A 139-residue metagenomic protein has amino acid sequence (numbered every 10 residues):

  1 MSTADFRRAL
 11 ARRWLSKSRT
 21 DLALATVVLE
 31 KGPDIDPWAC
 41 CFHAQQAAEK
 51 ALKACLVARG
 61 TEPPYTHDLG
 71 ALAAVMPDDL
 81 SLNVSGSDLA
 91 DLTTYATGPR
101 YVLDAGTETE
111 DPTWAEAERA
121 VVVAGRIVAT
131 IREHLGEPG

Functional and structural regions predicted by a protein language model:
M1-G139: Terminal alpha-helical segments
